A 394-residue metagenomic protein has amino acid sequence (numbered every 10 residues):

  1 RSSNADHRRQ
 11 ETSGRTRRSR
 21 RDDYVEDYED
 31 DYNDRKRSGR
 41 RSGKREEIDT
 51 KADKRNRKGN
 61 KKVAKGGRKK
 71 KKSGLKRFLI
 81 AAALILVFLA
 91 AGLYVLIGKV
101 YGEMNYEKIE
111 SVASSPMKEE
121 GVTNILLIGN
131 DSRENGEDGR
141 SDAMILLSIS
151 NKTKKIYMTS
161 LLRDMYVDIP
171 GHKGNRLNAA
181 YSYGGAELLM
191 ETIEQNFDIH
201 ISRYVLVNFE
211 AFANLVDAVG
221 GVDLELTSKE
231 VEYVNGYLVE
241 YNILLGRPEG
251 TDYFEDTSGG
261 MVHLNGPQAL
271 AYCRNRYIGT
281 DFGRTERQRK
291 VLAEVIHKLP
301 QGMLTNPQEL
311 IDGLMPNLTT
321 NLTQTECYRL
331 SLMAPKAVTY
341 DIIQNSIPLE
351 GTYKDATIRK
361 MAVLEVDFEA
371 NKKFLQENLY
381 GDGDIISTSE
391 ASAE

Functional and structural regions predicted by a protein language model:
R1-K65: N-terminal targeting leaders characterized by basic, low-complexity, disordered sequences that direct proteins
K61, K65-K154, R329-A334, S346 (+1 more regions): Entry/capping segment at the start of metal-dependent catalytic domains with acidic active-site entry clusters
E120-T123, G139-M144, T153-L161, H172 (+9 more regions): Extracytoplasmic
S132-N135, N175-Y183, D198-R203, G259 (+4 more regions): Second-shell loop/turn segments in exported
E137-S141, G171-H172, A180-L188, L206-E210 (+5 more regions): Soluble non-cytosolic domains of exported or imported proteins
M165, H172-K173, N317-E394: C-terminal solvent-exposed extensions
Y183-P248, Q301, N321-T323, C327: Amphipathic, coiled-coil-like alpha-helical scaffolding segments used for oligomerization/assembly
D217-N306: Flexible, polar/acidic helix-loop-strand segments at domain edges
